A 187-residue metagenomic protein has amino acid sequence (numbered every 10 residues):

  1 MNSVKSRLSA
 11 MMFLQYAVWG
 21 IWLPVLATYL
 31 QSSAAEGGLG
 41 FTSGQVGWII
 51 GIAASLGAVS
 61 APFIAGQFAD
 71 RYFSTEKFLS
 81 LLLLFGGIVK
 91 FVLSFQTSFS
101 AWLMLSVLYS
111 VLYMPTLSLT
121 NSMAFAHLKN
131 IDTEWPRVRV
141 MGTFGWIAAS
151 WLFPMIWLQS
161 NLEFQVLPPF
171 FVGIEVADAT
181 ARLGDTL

Functional and structural regions predicted by a protein language model:
M1-G57: Helix-loop boundary and gating motifs at the non-cytosolic
S3-K5, V92-S106: Helix-loop junctions at membrane interfaces in 12-TM secondary transporters
S6, E36-A53, T133-M141, L167-P169 (+1 more regions): Loop-to-transmembrane helix entry
G51-F63, W146-I147, W151: Residue-level signature of mid-helix packing/kink "hotspots" within the transmembrane helices of 12-pass Major
S60-S74, W157-N161: Helix-to-loop junctions at the C-terminal end of transmembrane segments in multipass secondary transporters
K77-F91: Structural signature of the two symmetry-related core transmembrane helices
L105-M141: Cytoplasmic helix-loop-helix junction between adjacent transmembrane helices in 12-TM secondary transporters
M155-L187: A membrane-interface helix-boundary motif in multi-pass transporters
